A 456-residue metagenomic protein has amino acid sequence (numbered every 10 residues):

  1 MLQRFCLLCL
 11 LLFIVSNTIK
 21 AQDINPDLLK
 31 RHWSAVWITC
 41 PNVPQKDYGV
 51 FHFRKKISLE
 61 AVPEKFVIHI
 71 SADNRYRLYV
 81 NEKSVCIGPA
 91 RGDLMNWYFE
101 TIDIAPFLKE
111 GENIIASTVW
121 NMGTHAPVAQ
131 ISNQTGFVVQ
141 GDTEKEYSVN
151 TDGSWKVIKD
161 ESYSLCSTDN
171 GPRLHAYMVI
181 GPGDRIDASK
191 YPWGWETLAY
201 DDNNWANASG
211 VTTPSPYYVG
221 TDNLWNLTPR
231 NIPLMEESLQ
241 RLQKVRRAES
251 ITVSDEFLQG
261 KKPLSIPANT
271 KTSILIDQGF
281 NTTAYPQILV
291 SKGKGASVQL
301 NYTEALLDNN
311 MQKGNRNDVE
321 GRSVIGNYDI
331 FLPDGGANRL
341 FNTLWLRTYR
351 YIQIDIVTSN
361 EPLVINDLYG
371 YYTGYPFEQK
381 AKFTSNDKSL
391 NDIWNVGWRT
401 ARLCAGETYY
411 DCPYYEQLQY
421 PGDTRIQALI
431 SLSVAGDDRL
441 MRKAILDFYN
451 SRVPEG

Functional and structural regions predicted by a protein language model:
M1-N25: Bacterial Sec-dependent N-terminal signal peptides
Q22-Y414, G422-D423, D437-F448, P454: Extracellular/oxidizing-compartment recognition motifs
I426-D437: Well-ordered alpha-helical scaffold segments within catalytic/enzyme domains
